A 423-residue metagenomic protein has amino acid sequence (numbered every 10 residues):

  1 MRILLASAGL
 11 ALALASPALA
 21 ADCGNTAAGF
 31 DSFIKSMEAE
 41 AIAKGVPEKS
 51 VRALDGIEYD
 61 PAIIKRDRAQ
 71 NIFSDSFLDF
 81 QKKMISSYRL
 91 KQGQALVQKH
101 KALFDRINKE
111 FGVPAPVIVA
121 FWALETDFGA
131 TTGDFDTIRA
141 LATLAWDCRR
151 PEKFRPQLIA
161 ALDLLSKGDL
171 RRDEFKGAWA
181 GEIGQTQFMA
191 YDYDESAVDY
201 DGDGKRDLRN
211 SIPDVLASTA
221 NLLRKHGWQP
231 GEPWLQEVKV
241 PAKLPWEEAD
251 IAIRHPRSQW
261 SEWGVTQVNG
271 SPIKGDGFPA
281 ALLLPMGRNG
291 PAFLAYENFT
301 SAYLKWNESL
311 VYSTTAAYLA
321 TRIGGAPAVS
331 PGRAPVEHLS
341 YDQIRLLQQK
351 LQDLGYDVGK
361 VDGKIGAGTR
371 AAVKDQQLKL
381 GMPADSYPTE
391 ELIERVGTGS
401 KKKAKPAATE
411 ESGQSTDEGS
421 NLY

Functional and structural regions predicted by a protein language model:
S16-A20: Sec/Tat signal peptide C-region and signal peptidase I cleavage site
A21-E110: An acidic, Gly/Ser/Thr/Pro-rich helix-cap/linker signature
D22, N298-L310, Y318-G363, G399-E411 (+2 more regions): Acidic, Ser/Thr/Pro/Gly-enriched interdomain connector segments
K35-P47, D55-Y59, K109-G112, A123-A130 (+10 more regions): Sec-exported extracytoplasmic/periplasmic mature domains
A41, F77-R224, W234: Acidic/His-rich structured neighborhood in mature extracellular/periplasmic domains
K49-S74, W122-T126, D136-R139, E237-P245 (+2 more regions): Acidic helix-start/capping segments at beta-turn-to-alpha-helix junctions
R172, W179-G184, F188-K305, P331: Flexible, glycine-rich surface segments
E337-I344, Q352-V396: Short acidic, glycine/serine/threonine-rich helix-capping segments at coil-helix boundaries
